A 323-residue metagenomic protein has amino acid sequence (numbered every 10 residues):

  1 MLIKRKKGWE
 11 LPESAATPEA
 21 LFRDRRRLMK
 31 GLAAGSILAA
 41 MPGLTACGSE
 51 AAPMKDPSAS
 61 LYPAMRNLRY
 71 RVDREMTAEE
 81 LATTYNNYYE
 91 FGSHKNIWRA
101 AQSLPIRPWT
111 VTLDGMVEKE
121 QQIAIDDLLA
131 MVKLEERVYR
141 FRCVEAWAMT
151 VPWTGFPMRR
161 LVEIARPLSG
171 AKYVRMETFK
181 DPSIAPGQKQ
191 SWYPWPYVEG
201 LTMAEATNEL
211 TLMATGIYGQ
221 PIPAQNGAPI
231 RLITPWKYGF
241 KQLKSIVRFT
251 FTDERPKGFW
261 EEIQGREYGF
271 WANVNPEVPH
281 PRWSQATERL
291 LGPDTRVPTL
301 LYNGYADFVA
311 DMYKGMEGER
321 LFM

Functional and structural regions predicted by a protein language model:
M1-D24, A34-I37, M41-P42, E50: N-terminal secretory signal peptides
A20, R27, L321-F322: Long non-globular sequence segments
R25-R26, R231: Short, cationic motifs built from Arg/Lys/His that form the positively charged side of catalytic pockets
P53: TRNA-binding/sensing appendages of the translation machinery
D56-M323: Structured, non-membrane catalytic/scaffold regions adjacent to prosthetic-group chemistry
